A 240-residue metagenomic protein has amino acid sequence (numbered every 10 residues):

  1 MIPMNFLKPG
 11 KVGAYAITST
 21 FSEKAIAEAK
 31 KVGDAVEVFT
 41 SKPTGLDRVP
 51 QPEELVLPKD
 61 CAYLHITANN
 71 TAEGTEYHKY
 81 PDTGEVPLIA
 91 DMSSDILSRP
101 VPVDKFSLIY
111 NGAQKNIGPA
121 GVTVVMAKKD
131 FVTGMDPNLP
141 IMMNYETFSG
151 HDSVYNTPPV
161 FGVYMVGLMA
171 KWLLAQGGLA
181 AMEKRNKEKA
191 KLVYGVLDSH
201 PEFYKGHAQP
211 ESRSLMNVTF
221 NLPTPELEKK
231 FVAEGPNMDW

Functional and structural regions predicted by a protein language model:
M1-G13, T20-I26: Conserved beta-loop-alpha segment that forms the PLP phosphate-binding cup at the N-terminus of a helix
A14, Y63-T67, I89, Y110 (+1 more regions): Structural motif
A29, S41-I96: Active-site phosphate-binding strand-loop segment of PLP-dependent enzymes
G33-S41: A glycine-rich helix N-cap at a beta->alpha junction
R48-P50, G74-K79, S98-D104, A120-T123 (+2 more regions): A short secondary-structure junction signal
I89, V103-Q114: Conserved active-site segment immediately N-terminal to the catalytic lysine that forms the internal aldimine
A113-G195, Q209: Active-site C-terminal subdomain of aminotransferase-like
D198, E202-W240: Conserved C-terminal alpha-helix-loop-beta "cap" of PLP-dependent enzymes that closes/shapes the active-site mouth
